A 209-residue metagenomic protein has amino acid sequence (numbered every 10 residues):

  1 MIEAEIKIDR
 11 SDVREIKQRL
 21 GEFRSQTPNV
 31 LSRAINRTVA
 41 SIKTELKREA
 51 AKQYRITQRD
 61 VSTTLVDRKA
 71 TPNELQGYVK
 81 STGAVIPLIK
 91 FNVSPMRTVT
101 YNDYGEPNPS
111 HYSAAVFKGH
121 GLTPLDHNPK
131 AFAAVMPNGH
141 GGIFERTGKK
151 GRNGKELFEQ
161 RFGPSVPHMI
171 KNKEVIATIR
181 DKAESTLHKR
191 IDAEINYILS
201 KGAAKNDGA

Functional and structural regions predicted by a protein language model:
M1-A209: Short, Lys/Arg-rich flexible segments
